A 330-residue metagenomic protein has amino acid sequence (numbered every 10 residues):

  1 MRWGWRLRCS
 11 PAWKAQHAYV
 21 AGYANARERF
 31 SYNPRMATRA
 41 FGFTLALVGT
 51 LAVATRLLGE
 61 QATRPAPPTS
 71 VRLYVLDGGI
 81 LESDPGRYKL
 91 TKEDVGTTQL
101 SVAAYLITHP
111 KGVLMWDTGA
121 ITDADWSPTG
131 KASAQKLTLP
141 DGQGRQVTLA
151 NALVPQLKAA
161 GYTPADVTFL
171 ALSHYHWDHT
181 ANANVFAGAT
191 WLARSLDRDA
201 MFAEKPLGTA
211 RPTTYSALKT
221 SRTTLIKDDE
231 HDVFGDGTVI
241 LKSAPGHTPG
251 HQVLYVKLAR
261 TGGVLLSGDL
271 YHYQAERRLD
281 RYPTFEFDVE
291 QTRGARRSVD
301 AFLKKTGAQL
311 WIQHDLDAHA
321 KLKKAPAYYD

Functional and structural regions predicted by a protein language model:
W3-W5, W13: Tryptophan (W) side chains
A18-V20, A24-A26: Short hydrophobic alpha-helical segments enriched in small aliphatic residues
G42-A52, R56: Bacterial N-terminal signal peptides
A54-K158, T261-G268, K304-Q309: Metallo-beta-lactamase
Q61-P68, R145-D166, R194-S243, Q291-G307: Metallo-beta-lactamase
I121-T122, T214-L218, R222, D229-F234 (+2 more regions): Metallo-beta-lactamase
V167-D178: Metallo-beta-lactamase
